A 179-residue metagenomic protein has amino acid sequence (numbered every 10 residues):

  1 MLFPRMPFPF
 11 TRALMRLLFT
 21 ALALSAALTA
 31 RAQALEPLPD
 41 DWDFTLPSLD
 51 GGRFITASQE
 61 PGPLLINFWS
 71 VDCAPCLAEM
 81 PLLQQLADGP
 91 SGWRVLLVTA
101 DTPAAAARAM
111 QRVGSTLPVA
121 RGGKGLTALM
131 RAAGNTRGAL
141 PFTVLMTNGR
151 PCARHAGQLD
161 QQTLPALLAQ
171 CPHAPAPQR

Functional and structural regions predicted by a protein language model:
F3-L18: Bacterial N-terminal signal peptides that target proteins for export
L17-S25: Sec-dependent N-terminal signal peptides
L24, L28-T45: N-proximal helix/coil linker or "cap" segments that precede and/or mark the start of modular domains
D41-L64: A short beta-strand-turn-helix
G62-L64, W69-D72, T102, A139: Short pre-active-site segment immediately N-terminal to redox-active cysteine/selenocysteine motifs in thiol-based
L77-G114, L126-L129: Structural microenvironment flanking redox-active thiols in thiol-disulfide oxidoreductases
V113-S115, G122-L167: Thiol/disulfide oxidoreductase modules built on the thioredoxin-like
L164-R179: Short, low-complexity, Pro/Ser/Thr/Gly-rich segments in the mature regions of secreted, periplasmic
